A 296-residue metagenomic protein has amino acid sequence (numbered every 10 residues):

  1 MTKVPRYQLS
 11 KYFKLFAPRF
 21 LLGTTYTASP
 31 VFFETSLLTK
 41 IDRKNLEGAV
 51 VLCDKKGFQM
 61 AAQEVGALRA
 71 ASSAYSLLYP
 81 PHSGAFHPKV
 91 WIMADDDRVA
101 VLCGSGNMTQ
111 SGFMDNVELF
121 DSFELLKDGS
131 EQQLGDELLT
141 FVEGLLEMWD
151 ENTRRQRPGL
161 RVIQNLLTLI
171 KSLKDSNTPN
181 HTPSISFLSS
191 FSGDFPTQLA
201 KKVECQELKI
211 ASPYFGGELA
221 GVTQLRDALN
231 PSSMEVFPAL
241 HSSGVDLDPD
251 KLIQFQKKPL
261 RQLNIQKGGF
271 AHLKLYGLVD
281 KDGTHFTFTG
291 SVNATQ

Functional and structural regions predicted by a protein language model:
M1-Q296: PLD/PLD-like phosphodiesterase catalytic module centered on the HKD motif
